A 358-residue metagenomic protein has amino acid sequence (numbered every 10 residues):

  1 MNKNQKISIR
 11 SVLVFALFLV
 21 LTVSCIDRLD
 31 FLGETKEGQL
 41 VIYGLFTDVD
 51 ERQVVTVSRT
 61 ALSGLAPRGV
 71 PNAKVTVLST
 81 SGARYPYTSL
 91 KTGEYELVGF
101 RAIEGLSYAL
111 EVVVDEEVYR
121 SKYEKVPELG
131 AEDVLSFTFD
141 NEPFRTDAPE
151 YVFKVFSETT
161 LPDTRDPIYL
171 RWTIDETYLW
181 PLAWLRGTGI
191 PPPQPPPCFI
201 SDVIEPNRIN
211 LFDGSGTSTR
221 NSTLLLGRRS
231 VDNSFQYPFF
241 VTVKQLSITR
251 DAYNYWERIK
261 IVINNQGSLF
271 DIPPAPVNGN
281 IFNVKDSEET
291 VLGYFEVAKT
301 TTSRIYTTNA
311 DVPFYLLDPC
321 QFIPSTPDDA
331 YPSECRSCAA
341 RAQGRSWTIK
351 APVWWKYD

Functional and structural regions predicted by a protein language model:
M1-N2, I26: N-terminal hydrophobic targeting signals that begin at the initiator methionine
N2-L13: Bacterial N-terminal signal peptides that target proteins for export
A16-L19: Long, low-complexity regulatory segments enriched in Ser/Thr/Pro/Gly and acidic residues
L21-S24: C-terminal motif of bacterial Sec signal peptides marking the signal peptidase cleavage site
I26-D358: A sequence/structural signal for flexible, mid-protein segments enriched in small/helix-disrupting residues
